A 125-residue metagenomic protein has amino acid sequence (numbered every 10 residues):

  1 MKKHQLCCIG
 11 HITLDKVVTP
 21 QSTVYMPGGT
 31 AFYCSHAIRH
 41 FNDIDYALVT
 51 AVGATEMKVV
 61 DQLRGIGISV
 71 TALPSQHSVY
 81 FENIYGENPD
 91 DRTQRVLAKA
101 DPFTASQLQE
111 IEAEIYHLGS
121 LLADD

Functional and structural regions predicted by a protein language model:
K3, L14-Y25, H40-G119: Conserved N-terminal subdomain of the carbohydrate kinase-like
Q5-H11: Short, hydrophobic/glycine-enriched beta-strand segments
H11, G28-G29: A short acidic Gly-Thr/Ser loop motif
G29-H40: Histidine-anchored nucleotide/phosphate-binding helix
S120-D125: An aromatic- and histidine-rich active-site surface loop
